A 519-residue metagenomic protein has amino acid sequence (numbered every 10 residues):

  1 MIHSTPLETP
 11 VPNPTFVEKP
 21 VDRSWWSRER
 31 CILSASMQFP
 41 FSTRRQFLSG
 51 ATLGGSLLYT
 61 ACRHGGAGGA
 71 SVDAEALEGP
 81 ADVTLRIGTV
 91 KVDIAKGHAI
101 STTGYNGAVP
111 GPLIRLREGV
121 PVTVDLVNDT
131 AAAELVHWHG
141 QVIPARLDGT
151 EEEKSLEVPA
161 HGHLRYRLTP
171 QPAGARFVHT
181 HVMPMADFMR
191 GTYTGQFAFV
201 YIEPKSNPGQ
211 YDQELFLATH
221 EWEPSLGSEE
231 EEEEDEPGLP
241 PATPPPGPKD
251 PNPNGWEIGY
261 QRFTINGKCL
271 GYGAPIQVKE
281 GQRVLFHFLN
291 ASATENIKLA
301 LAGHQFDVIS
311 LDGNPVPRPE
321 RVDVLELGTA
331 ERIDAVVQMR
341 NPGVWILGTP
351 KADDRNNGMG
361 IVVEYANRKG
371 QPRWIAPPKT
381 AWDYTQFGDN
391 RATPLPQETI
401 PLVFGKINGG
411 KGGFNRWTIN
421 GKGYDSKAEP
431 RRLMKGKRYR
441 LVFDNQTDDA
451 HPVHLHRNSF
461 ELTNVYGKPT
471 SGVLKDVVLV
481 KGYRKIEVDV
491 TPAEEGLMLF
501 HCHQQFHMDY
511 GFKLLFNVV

Functional and structural regions predicted by a protein language model:
M1-S42, L53: N-terminal secretory signal peptides
G50, L58, R63-T84, D187 (+4 more regions): Extended terminal and domain-junction accessory segments
G97-R115, I265-I276, K411-K435: N-terminal edge beta-strand
V109, L113-I114, G140-P172, G271-I276 (+3 more regions): Extracytoplasmic beta-sandwich strand-turn segments characteristic of Greek-key/jelly-roll folds
L126-T130, N290, F443-T447: Asparagine-centered strand-capping/turn motif at beta-strand->loop junctions
G162, Y166-E203: Hydrophobic or amphipathic alpha-helical targeting/insertion segments
Q213-Q282, L289-S292, N415-T418, K422: Acidic-aromatic/histidine active-site loop/patch
A302-P315, N420, Q446-V473, Q505-D509 (+1 more regions): Active/binding-pocket-proximal capping segment
